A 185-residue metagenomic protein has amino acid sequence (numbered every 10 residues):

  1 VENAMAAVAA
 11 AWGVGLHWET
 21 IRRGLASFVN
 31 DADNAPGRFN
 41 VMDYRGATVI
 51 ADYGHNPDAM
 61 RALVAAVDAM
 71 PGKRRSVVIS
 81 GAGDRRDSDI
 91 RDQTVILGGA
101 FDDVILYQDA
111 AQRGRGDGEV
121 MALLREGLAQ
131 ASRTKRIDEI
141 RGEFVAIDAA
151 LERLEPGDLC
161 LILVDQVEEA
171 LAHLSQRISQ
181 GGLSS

Functional and structural regions predicted by a protein language model:
V1-M5: Short, conserved micro-motifs enriched in small and acidic residues
A6-S185: ATP-dependent carboxylate-amine ligase
